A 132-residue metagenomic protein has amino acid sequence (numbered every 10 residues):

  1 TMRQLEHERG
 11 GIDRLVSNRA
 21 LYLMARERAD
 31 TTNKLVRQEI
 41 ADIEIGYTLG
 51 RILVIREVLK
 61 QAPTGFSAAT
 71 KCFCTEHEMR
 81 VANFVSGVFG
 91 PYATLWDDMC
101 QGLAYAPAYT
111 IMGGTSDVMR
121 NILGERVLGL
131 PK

Functional and structural regions predicted by a protein language model:
T1-L15, F89-K132: Glycine-rich phosphate/cofactor-binding loops in nucleotide/flavin-utilizing enzymes
T1-L49, Y109, E125: Glycine-rich beta->alpha junctions and the first turn(s) of the following alpha-helix
T1-Q4, L21-M24, R56, F73 (+3 more regions): Generic recognition of well-ordered alpha-helical segments
R14, L21, G46, T70 (+2 more regions): Generic hydrophobic secondary-structure packing signal
R19-Y22, Q61, L95, R120: Short, surface-exposed, charged/polar-biased interaction segments
L21, T32, F66, S116-D117: Residue-level preference for nonpolar/small residues embedded in alpha-helices
D30-R37, Y47-D97: C-terminal helix-coil-helix/basic helical segment that borders enzyme active sites and/or dimer interfaces and provides
